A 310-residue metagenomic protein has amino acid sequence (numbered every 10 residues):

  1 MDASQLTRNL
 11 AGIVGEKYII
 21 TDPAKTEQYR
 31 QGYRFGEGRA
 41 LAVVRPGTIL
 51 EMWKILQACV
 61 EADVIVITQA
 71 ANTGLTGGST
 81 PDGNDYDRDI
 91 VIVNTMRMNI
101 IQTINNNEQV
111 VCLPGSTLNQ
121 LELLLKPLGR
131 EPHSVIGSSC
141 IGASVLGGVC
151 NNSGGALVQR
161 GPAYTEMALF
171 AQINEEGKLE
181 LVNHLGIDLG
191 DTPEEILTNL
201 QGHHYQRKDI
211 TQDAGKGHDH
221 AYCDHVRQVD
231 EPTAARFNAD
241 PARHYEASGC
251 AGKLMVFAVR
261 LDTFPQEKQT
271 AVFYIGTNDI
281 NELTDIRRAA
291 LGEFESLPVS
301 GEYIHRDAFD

Functional and structural regions predicted by a protein language model:
M1-E61, T73-V111, G137-S138, L261 (+1 more regions): N-terminal flexible segment immediately upstream of the FAD-binding catalytic core in FAD-dependent oxidoreductases
L6, I55, L121-L124, L283-R287: Hydrophobic side chains in well-ordered alpha-helices
K17-I19, L41-V43, V64-I67, D89-I92 (+8 more regions): Structural motif
K17-P23, Q69, H133-I136, T284-D310: Flexible, glycine/charged-enriched surface loops at secondary-structure junctions
T48, T73, Q109, S116-L121 (+1 more regions): Short, structural beta-strand-to-alpha-helix junction motif
V60-E61, I187, D262-F264, R288-E293: Short, solvent-exposed amphipathic alpha-helical segments in soluble enzyme and RNA/protein-processing domains
K126-N281: FAD-binding subdomain of flavoenzyme oxidoreductases
